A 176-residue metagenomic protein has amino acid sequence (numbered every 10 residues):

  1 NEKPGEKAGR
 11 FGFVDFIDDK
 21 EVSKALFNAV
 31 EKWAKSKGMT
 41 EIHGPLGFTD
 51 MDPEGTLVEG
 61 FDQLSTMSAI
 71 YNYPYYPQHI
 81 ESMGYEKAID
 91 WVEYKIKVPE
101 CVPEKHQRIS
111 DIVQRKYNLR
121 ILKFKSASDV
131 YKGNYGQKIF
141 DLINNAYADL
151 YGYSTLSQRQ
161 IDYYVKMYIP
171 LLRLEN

Functional and structural regions predicted by a protein language model:
N1-E2, D50-D52, C101, V130: Flexible loop/turn segments at secondary-structure boundaries
K3-G84, I89: Acyl-donor binding region in acyl/amide transferases
I70-G152: Acyltransferase donor/substrate-recognition loop-hinge adjacent to the catalytic core
A148-K166: Conserved GNAT-fold acetyl-CoA-binding loop/helix
K166-N176: A short helix-loop-beta-strand connector motif used in the catalytic cores of GNAT acetyltransferases and, in some
